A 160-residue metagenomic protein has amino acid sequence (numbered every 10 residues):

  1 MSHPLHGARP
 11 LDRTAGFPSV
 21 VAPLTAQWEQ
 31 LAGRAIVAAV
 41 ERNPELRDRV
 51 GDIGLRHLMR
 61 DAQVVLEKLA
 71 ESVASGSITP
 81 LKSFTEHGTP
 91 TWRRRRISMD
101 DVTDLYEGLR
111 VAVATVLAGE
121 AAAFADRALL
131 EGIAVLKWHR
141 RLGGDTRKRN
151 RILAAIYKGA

Functional and structural regions predicted by a protein language model:
M1-E107, V111-A160: Core of compact, soluble alpha-helical bundle domains
